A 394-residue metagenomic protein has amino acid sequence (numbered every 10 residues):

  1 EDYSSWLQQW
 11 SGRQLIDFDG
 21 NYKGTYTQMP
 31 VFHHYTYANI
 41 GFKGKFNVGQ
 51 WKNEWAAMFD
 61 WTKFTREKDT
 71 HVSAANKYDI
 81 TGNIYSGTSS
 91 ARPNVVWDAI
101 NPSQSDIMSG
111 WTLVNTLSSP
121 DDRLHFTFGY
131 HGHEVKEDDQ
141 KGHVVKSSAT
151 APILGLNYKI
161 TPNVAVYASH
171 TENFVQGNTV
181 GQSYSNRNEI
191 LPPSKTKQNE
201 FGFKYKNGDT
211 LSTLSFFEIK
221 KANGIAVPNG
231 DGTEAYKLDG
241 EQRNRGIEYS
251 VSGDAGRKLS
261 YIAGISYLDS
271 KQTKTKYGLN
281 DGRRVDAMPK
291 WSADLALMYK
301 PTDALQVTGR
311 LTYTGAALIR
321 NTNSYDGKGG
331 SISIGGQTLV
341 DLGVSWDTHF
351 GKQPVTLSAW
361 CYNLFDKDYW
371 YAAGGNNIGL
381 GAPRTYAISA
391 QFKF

Functional and structural regions predicted by a protein language model:
E1, N53-F59, L124-F128, V166-A168 (+7 more regions): Transmembrane beta-strands of outer-membrane beta-barrel proteins
E1-Q9, V166, P193-K276, L357-W360: Membrane-embedded beta-barrel scaffold of Gram-negative outer-membrane proteins
R13-Y22, D69-N101, E189, A226-L238 (+1 more regions): Surface-exposed loop/turn segments flanking beta-strands in extracellular/periplasmic regions
F32-A38, S105-S109, K146-T150, K195-N199 (+6 more regions): Residues that define the transmembrane beta-barrel architecture of outer-membrane proteins
H33-Y35, K52-F64, I100-K221, D254 (+2 more regions): Structural signature of Gram-negative outer-membrane beta-barrels, strongest in the C-terminal barrel of TonB-dependent
A38-G44, L113-L117, L154-Y158, F201-Y205 (+7 more regions): Residues on the lipid-exposed face of transmembrane beta-strands in outer-membrane beta-barrel proteins
D121, K237-S324, F365-D368, Q391-K393: Gram-negative outer-membrane beta-barrel transporters
A304, A316-T322, W346-F394: C-terminal beta-signal and adjacent terminal beta-strands/loops of Gram-negative outer-membrane beta-barrel proteins
